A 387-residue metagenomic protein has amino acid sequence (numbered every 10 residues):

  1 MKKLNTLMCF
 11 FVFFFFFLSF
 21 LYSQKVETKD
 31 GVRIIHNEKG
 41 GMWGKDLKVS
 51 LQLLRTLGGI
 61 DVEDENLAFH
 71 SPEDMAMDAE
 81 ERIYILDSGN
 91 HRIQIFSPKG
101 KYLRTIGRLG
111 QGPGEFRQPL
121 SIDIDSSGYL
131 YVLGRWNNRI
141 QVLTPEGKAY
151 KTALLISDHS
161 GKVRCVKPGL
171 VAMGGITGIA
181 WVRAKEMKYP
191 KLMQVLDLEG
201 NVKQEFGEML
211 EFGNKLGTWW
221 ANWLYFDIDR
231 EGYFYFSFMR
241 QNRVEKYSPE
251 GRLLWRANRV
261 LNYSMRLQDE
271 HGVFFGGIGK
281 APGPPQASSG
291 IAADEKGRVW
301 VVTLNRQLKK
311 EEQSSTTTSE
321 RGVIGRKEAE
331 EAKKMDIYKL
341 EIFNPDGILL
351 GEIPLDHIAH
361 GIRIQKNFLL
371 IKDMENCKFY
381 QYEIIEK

Functional and structural regions predicted by a protein language model:
M1-F10: Bacterial N-terminal signal peptides that target proteins for export
C9-S19: Bacterial N-terminal signal peptides
Y22-K387: Eukaryotic scaffold repeat domains enriched in small/polar residues
